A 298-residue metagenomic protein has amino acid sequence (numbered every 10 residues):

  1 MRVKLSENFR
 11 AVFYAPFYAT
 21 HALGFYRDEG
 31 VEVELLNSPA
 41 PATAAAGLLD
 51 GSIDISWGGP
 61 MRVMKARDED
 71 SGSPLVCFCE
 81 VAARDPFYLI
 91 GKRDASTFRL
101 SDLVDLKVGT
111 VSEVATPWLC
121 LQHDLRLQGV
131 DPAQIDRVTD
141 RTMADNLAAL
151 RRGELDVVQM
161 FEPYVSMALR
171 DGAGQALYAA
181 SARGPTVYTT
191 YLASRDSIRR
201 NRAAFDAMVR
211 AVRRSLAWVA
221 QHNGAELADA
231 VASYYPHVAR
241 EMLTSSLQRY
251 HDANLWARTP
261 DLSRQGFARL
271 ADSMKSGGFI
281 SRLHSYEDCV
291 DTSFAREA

Functional and structural regions predicted by a protein language model:
M1-V130, R137-D140, D156-E162, Q175 (+1 more regions): Short, glycine-/small- and polar/acidic-enriched structural segments that line small-molecule recognition paths
H21-A22, R27, R126, L169 (+3 more regions): Short polybasic/polar patches that bind polyanions
I53, W57, R151-R152, Y250-R264 (+1 more regions): Short amphipathic alpha-helical segments at helix boundaries and their inter-helical linkers
D105, R170, D291: Phosphate-coordinating loops and pocket residues in cytosolic domains that bind phosphorylated ligands
D145-Y235: Pocket-lining segment of extracytoplasmic ligand-binding domains
R199-S281: Secondary-structure end/capping motifs
A271-A298: Conserved C-terminal helix/tail region of periplasmic/extracytoplasmic solute-binding proteins
